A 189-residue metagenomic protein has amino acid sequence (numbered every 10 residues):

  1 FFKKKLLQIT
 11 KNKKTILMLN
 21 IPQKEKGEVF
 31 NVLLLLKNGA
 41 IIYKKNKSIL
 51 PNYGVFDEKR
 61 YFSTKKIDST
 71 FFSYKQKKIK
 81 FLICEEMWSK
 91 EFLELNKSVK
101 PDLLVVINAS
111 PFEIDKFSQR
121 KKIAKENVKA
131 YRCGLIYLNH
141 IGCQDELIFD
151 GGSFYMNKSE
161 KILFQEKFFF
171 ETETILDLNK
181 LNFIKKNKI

Functional and structural regions predicted by a protein language model:
F1-I189: Enzyme catalytic cores with a strong preference for nitrogen-chemistry domains
